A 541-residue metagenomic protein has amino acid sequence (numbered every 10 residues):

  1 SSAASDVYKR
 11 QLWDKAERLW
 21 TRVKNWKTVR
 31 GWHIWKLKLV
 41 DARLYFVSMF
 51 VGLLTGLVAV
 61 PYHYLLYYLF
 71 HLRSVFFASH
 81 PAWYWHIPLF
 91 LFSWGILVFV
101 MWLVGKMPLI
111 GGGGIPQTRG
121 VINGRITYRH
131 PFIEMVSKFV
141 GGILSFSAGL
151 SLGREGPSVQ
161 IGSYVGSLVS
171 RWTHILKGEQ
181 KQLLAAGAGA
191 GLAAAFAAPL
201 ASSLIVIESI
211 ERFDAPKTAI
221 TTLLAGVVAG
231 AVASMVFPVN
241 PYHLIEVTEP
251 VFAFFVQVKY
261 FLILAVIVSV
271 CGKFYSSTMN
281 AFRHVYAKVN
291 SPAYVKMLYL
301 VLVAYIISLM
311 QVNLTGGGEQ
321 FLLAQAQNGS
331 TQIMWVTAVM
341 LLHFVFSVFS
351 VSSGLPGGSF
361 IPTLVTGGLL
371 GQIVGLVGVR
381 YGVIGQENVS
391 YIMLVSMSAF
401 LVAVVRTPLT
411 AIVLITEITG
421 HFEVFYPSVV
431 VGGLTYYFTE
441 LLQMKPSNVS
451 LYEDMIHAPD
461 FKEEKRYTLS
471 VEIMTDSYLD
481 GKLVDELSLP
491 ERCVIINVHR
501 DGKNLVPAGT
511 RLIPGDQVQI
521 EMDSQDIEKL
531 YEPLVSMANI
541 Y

Functional and structural regions predicted by a protein language model:
S1-Y8, C493: Short, small-residue-biased leader/transition segments that mark boundaries at the very start of proteins
S5-I456, K465, M474, H499-G502 (+2 more regions): Alpha-helical transmembrane segments and immediately membrane-proximal extracytoplasmic
E453, L530-Y541: Short, compositionally biased
H457, R492-I496, A538-Y541: C-terminal non-catalytic interaction/assembly regions of soluble proteins
T475, L479-D526, L530: Cytosolic Rossmann-like ligand/nucleotide-binding regulatory domains
